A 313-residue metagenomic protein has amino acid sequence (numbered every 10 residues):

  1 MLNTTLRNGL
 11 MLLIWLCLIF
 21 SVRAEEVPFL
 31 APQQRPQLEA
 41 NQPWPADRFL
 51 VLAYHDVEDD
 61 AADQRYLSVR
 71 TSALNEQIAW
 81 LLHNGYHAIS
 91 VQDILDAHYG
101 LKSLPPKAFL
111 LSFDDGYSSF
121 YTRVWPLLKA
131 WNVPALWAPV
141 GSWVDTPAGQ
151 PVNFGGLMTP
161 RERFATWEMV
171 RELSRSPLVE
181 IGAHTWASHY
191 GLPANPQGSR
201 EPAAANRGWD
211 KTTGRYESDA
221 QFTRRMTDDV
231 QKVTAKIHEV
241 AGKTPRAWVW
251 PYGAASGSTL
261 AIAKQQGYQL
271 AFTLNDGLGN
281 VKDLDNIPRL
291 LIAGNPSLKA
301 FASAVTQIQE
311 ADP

Functional and structural regions predicted by a protein language model:
L2-L10: Bacterial N-terminal signal peptides that target proteins for export
G9-I19: Bacterial N-terminal signal peptides
V27-F29, P45-D93: N-terminal structural segment of carbohydrate-active enzymes
L30-A31, L67, D115-S119, V144-D145 (+4 more regions): Acidic-and-aromatic substrate-binding clefts and catalytic sites of carbohydrate-active enzymes
Q33-A40, I94-A97, Y121-V124, M158-S174 (+1 more regions): Alpha-helical scaffolding within the catalytic cores of extracellular/periplasmic polymer-degrading hydrolases
P43-D47, K102-P105, K129-N132, L173-S176 (+3 more regions): Extracellular/periplasmic catalytic domains that process cell-envelope and extracellular macromolecules
L52, V57-D59, Q64, K107-F109 (+2 more regions): Metal-dependent polysaccharide deacetylase catalytic core of the NodB/CE4 family, i.e., the active-site-bearing domain
V69-S103, H238-V240, K264-S297, P313: C-terminal domain-boundary segment and adjacent tail
